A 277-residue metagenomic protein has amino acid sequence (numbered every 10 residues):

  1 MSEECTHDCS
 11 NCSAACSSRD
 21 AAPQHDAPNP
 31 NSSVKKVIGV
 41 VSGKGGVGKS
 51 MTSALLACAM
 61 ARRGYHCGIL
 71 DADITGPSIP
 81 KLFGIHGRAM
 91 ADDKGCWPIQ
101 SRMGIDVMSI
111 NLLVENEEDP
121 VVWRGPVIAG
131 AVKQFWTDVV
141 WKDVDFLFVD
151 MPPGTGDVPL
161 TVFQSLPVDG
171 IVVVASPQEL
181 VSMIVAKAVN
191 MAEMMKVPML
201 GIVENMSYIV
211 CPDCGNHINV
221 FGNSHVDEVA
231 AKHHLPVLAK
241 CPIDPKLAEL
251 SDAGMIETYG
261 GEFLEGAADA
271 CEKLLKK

Functional and structural regions predicted by a protein language model:
M1-H25, V189-K277: C-terminal lobe/tail of nucleotide-utilizing enzymes
N31, K36-I74, V189: Walker A/P-loop phosphate-binding motif and the immediately C-terminal alpha-helix
V34, G45, D71, I79 (+7 more regions): Residue-level signature of catalytic and energy-coupling elements of molecular machines, predominantly ATP/GTP-dependent
K49-A54, P77-P80, M151-P159, L180-I184: Short glycine/serine/threonine-rich phosphate/pyrophosphate-binding segments that cradle anionic phosphate groups
H66-C67, A72-E117, V122, A129: Phosphate-binding loop that captures ATP/GTP phosphates
M108, V132, M151, Q164 (+2 more regions): Glycine-rich phosphate-binding loops of nucleotide-dependent enzymes
V114-V162: Phosphate-binding/switch loop-helix module in NTP-utilizing enzymes
K142-V149, T155-G156, P167-A188: Conserved Switch II/interswitch segment of TRAFAC-class P-loop GTPases
